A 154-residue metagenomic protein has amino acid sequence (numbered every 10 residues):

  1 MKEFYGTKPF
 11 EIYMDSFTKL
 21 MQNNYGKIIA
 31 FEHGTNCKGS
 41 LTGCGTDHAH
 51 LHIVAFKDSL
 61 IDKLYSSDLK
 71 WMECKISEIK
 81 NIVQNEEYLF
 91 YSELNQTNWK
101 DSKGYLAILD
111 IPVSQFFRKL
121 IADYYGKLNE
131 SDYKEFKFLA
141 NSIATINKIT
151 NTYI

Functional and structural regions predicted by a protein language model:
M1-I154: HIT superfamily nucleotide-processing domains
